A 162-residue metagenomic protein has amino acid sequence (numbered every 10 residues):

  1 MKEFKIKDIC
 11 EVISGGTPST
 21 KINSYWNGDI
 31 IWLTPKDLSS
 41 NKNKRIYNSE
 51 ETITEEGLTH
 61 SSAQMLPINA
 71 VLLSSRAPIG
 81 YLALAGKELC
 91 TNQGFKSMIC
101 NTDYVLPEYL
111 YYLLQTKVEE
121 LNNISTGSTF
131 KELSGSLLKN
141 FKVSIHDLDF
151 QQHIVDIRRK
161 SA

Functional and structural regions predicted by a protein language model:
M1-G16, G28, W32, N140-A162: Non-catalytic DNA-recognition/assembly elements of restriction-modification systems
K7-N23, K36-I68: Sequence-specific dsDNA recognition surfaces
N23-Y25, E88-L89: A short beta-turn/loop motif at secondary-structure boundaries
N27-D29, T91-N92: Short acidic/glycine-enriched loop/turn segments that link adjacent beta-strands
T34-P35, E50-Q115, S134: A short beta-sheet element
L38-S39, P78-I79, G127: Short glycine-enriched loops at secondary-structure junctions
K96, L114-V143: Specificity-determining recognition surfaces
